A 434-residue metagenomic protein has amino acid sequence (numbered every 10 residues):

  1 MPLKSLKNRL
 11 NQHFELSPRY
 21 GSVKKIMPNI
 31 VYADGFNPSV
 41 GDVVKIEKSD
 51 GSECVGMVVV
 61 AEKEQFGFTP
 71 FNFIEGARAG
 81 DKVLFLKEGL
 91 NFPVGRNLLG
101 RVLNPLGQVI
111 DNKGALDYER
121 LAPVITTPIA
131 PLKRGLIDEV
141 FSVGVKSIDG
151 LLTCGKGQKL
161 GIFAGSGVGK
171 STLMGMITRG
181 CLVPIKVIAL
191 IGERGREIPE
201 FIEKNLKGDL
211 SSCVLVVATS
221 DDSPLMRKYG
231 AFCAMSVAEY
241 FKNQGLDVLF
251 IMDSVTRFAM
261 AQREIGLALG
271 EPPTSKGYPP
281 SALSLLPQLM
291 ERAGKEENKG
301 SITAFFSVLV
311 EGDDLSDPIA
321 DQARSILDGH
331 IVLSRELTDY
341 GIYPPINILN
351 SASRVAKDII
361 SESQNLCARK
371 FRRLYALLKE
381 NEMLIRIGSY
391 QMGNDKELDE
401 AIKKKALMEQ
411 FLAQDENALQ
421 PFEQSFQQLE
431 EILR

Functional and structural regions predicted by a protein language model:
M1-N11, S425-R434: Short, charged, intrinsically disordered terminal tails
P2-F141: Acidic-enriched and Gly/Ser
S5-K7, L86, V143-I148, A234 (+1 more regions): Phosphate-interacting basic helix/loop segments used at nucleotide- and nucleic-acid interfaces
R19, M27, V40, L98 (+6 more regions): A generic structural signal for well-ordered coil/turn residues at beta-strand boundaries that shape enzyme active-site
D42-V43, G51-S52, Q65, A77-R78 (+10 more regions): Short, low-complexity, polar/charged sequence segments that are solvent-exposed and flexible
D81-V83, I110-Q158, S171-M176, D209-D222 (+1 more regions): P-loop NTPase nucleotide-binding/switch module
N97-R101, D149, A234: Glycine/charge-rich, flexible interdomain linkers and switch-proximal surface loops that mediate coupling
G150-L151, G157-R434: P-loop NTPase catalytic core
